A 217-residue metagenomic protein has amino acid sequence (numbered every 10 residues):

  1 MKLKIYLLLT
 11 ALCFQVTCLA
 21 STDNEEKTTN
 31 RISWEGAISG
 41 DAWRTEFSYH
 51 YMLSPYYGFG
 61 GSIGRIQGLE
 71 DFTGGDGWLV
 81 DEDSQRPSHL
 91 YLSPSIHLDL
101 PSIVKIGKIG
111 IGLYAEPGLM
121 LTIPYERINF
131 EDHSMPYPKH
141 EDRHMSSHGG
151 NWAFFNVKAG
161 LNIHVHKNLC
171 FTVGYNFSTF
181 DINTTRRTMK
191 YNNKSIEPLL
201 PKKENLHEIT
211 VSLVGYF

Functional and structural regions predicted by a protein language model:
M1-K27, F217: Cleavable N-terminal export/targeting peptides
S21-T29, P55-Y56, P101-L113, V165-F171: Short loop/turn motifs that connect adjacent beta-strands in outer-membrane beta-barrel proteins
N24-T45, F59-I66: Transmembrane beta-strand segments that form the barrel wall of outer-membrane beta-barrel proteins
N30-I32, W43-F47, L90-P94, A153-A159 (+1 more regions): Hydrophobic, lipid-facing positions within transmembrane beta-strands of outer-membrane proteins
R31-E35, D76-Q85, E141-S147, S195-P201: Extracellular loop and loop/strand-boundary signature of outer-membrane beta-barrel proteins
A37-D41, S84-Y91, M145-F154, P201-N205: Short sequence motifs at beta-strands and strand-loop junctions characteristic of Gram-negative outer-membrane
Y51-P138, E204-Y216: Gram-negative (and chloroplast) outer-membrane scaffold detector with strong preference for beta-barrel transmembrane
V157, N162-F217: Predominantly the C-terminal beta-signal and adjacent terminal strand-loop region of outer-membrane beta-barrel
